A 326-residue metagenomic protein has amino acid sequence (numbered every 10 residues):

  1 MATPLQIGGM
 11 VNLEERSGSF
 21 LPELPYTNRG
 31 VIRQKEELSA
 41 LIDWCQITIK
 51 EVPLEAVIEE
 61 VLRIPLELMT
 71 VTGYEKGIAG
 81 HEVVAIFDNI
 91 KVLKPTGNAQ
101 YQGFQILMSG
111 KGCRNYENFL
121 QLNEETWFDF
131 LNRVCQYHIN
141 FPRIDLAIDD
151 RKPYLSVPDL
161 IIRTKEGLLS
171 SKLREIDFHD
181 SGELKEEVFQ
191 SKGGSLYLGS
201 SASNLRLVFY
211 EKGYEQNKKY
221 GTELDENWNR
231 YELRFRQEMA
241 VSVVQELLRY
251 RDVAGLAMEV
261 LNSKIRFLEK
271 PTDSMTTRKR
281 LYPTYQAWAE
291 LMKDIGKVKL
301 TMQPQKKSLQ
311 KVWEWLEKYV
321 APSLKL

Functional and structural regions predicted by a protein language model:
M1-S308, W315-L326: Structured, helix-rich domain cores that form ligand/interaction pockets
